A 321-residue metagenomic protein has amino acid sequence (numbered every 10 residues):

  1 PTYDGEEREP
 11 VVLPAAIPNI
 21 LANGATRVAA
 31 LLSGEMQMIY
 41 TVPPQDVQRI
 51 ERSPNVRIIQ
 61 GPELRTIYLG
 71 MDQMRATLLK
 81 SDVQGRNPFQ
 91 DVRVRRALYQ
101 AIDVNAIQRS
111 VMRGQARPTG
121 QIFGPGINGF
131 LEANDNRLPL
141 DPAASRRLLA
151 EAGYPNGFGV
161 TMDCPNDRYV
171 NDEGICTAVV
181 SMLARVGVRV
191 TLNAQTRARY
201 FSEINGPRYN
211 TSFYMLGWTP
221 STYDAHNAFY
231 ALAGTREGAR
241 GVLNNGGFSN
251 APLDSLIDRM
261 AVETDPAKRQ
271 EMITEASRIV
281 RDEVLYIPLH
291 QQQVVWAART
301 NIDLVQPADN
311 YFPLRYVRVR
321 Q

Functional and structural regions predicted by a protein language model:
P1-E7, P14-A15, T26-R27, P139-L148 (+2 more regions): Bilobed "Venus flytrap"/periplasmic-binding protein-like clamshell domains and structurally analogous long
P1-P14, I50-G61, T66-V92, G126-A144 (+5 more regions): Short, solvent-exposed loop/beta-turn-alpha elements that line the ligand-binding surface or hinge of extracytoplasmic
T2-R49, V92, R189: Ligand-site clamp/hinge motif
L13-I20, I67, G157-D167, T191 (+1 more regions): Short, well-ordered beta-strand elements
V42-S53, P220-D224: A ligand-binding cleft/hinge motif common to bilobed small-molecule-binding domains
N55-R57, I175, S181-R236, M272 (+1 more regions): Periplasmic binding protein-like
Q100, R117-E151, R168-G174: Structural transition elements
R109, A152-Y169, R208-G217, E263-T300: Bilobed periplasmic-binding protein-like "clamshell/Venus-flytrap" ligand-binding domains
